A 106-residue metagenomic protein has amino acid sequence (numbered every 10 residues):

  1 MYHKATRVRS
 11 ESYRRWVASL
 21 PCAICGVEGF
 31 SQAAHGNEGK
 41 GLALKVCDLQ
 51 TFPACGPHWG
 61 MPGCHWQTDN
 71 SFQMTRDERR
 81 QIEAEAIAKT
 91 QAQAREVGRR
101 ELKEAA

Functional and structural regions predicted by a protein language model:
M1-S10, E104-A106: Arg/Lys-rich, low-complexity, intrinsically disordered N-terminal tails that contact nucleic acids
Y2, R14, C47: Residue-level marker of regulatory loop/turn positions in helix-turn-helix DNA-binding domains and in histidine
V8-A34: Short cysteine-rich loop/turn motifs with clustered Cys
E11-S12, D77, Q81: Generic alpha-helical secondary structure signal
W16-S19, L49, H58: Processing junctions and N-termini across compartments
N37-T51: Short linker/helix segments within small regulatory modules
F52-D77: Short Cys/His-centered divalent metal-binding micro-motifs
R80-A106: Short flanking/linker segments adjacent to small metal-binding domains or redox-active Cys/His motifs
